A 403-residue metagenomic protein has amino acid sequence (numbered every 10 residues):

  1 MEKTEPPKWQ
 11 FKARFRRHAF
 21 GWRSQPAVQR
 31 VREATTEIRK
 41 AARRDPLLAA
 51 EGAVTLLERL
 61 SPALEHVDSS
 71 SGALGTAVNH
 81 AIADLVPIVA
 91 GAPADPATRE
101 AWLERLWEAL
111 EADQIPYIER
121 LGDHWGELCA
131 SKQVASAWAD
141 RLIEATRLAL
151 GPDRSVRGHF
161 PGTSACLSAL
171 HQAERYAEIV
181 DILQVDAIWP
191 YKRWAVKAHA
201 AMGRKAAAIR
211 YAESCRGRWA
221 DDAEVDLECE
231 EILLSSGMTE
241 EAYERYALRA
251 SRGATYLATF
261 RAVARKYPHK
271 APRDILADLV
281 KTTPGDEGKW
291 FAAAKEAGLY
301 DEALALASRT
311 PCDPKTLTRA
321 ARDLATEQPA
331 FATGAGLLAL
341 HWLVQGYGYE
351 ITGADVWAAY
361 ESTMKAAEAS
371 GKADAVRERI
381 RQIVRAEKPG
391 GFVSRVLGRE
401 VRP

Functional and structural regions predicted by a protein language model:
M1-P403: Eukaryote-biased, non-catalytic alpha-solenoid scaffold regions
